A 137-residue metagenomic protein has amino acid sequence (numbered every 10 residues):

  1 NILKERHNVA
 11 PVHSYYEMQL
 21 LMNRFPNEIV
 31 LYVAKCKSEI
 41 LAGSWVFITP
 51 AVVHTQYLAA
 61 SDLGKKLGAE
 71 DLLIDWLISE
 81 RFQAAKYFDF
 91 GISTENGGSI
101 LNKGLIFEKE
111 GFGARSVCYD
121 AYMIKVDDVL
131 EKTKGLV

Functional and structural regions predicted by a protein language model:
N1-K65, R81: A conserved beta-strand-loop-helix scaffold within acyl/acetyltransferase catalytic domains
E17-L20, L72-W76, G104: Alpha-helical elements of Rossmann-like donor-binding domains used by nucleotide-donor carbohydrate transfer enzymes
N27, L67-E70, N102: Active-site-proximal structural scaffolding
A60-G68, T94-G97: Short, contiguous acidic/charged loop-to-helix segments that flank catalytic cores in large enzymes
K65-S79: Conserved acetyl-CoA-binding loop-helix of GNAT-fold acetyltransferases
A85-V137: Active-site/acyl-donor-binding loops of N-acyltransferases
